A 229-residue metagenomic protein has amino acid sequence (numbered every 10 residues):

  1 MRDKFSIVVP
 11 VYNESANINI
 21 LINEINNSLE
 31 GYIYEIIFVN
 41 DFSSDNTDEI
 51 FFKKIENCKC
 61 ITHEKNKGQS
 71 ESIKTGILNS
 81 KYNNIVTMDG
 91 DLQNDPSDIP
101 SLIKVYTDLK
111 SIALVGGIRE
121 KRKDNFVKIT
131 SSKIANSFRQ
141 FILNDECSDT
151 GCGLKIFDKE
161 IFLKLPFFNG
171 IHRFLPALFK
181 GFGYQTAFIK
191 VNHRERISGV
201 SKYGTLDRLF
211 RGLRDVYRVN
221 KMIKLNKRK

Functional and structural regions predicted by a protein language model:
M1-F126, K133, E160, K164 (+1 more regions): Structured catalytic core of nucleotide-sugar glycosyltransferases
M1-R2, A16, S137, N144 (+1 more regions): Hydrophobic helical membrane-anchoring modules
K67-Q69, K128, K155, K202: A general lysine-centric signal
Q69-S72, G153, L175-P176: Short, hydrophobic alpha-helical packing/hinge segments within bilobed ligand-binding/sensory domains
R119-F126, R139-L154, H172, G181: A recurrent flexible, glycine/aromatic-enriched loop bordering the glycosyltransferase active site that acts as
